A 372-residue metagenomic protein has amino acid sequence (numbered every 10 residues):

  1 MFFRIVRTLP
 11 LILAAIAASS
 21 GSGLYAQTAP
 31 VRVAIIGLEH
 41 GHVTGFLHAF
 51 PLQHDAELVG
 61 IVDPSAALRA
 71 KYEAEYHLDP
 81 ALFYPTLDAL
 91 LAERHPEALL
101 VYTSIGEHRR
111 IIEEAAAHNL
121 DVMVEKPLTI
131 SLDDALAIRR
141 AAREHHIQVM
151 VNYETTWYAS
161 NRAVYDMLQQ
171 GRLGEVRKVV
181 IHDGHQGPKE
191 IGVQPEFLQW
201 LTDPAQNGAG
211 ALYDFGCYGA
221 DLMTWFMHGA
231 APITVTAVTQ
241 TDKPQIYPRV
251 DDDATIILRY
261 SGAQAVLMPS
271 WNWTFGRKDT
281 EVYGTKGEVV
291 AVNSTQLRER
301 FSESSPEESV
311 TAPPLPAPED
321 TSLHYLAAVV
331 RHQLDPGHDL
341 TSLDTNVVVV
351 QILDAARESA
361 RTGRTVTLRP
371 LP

Functional and structural regions predicted by a protein language model:
T8-S20: Bacterial N-terminal signal peptides
L24-H77: N-terminal Rossmann-like dinucleotide-binding module
T28, A98-L100, A328-P372: C-terminal helix-rich "cap/oligomerization" subdomain common to oxidoreductases
G41, A291, A312-H324: Active-site loop of classical SDR/Rossmann-like NAD(P)-dependent oxidoreductases, centered on the catalytic Tyr-X3-Lys
P80-T86: Conserved SAM-binding strand-loop segment of SAM-dependent methyltransferases
A98, S104-I105, R109-T156, G171: Beta-strand-loop-alpha-helix segment that lines the small-molecule cofactor/substrate pocket of alpha/beta enzymes
T156-I246, G363: Predominantly a Rossmann-like dinucleotide-binding segment in NAD(P)-dependent oxidoreductases
G219-Q296, L323-D335, A355-A356, P372: Contiguous beta-strand/loop segments that form the cofactor/metal-binding neighborhood of enzyme cores
